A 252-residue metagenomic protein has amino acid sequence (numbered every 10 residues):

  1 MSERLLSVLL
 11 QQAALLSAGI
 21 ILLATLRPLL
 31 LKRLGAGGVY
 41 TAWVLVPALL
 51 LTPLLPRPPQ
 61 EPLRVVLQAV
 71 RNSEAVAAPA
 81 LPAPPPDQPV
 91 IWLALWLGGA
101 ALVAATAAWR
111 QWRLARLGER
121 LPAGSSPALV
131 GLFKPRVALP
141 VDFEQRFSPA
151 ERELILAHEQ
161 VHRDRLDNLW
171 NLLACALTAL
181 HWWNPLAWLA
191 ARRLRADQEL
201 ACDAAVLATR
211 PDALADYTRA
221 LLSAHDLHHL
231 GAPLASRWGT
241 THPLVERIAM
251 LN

Functional and structural regions predicted by a protein language model:
S2-E74, P79-N252: Membrane-embedded and juxtamembrane structural elements of multi-pass membrane proteins
